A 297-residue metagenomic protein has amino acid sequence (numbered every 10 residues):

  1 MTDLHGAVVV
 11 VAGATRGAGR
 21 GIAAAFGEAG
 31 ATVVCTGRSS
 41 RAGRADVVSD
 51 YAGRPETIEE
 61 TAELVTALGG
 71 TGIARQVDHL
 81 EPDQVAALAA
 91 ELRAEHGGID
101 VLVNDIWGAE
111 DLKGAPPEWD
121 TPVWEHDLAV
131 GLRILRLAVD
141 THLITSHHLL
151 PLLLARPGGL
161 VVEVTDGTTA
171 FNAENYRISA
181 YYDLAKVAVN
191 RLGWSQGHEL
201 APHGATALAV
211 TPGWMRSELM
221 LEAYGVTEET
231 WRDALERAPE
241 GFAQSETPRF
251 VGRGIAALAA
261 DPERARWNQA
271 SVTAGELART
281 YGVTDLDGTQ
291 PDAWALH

Functional and structural regions predicted by a protein language model:
V8, T15-R16, S39: Conserved glycine-rich cofactor-binding loop
A29-E60: Conserved glycine-rich Rossmann-like NAD(P)H-binding loop of the short-chain dehydrogenase/reductase
A52-E59, Q76-A90, L128: The beta1-alpha1 cofactor-binding region of Rossmann-like NAD(H)/NADP(H)-dependent oxidoreductases
L68-I73, E91-I106, E110-D111, E125-A129 (+1 more regions): A glycine-rich helix->loop->beta "capping" turn within Rossmann-like NAD(P)(H)-dependent oxidoreductase domains
G108-L112, D120-V130, L154, G159-P202 (+1 more regions): Catalytic loop of short-chain dehydrogenase/reductase
S146-H147, W194: A short, exposed helix-loop element centered on a Lys and neighboring polar residues
A209, E229-H297: C-terminal helical subdomain
